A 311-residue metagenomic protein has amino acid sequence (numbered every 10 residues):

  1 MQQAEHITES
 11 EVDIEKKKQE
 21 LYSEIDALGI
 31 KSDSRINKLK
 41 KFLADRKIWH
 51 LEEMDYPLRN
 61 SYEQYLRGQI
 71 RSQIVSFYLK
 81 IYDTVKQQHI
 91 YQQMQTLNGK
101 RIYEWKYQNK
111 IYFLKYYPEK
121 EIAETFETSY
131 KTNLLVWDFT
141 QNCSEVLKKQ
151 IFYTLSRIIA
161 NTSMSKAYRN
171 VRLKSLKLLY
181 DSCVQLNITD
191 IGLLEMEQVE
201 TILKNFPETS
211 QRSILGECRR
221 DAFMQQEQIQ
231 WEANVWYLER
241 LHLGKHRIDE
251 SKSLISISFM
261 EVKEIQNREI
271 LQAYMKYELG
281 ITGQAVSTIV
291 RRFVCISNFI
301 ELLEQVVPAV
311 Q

Functional and structural regions predicted by a protein language model:
M1-Q311: Charge-rich, intrinsically disordered N-terminal extensions that act as flexible nucleic-acid engagement or regulatory
